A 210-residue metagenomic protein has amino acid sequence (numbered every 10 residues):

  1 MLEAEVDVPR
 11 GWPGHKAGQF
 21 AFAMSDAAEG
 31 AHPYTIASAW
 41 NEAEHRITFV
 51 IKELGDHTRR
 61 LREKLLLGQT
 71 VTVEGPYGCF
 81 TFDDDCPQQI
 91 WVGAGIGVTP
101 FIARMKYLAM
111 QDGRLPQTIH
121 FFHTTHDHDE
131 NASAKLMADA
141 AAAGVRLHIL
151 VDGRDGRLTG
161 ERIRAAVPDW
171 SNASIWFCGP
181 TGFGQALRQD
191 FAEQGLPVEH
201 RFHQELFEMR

Functional and structural regions predicted by a protein language model:
M1-T72, Q89, A109, Q117 (+3 more regions): Ferredoxin-reductase
G18, G97, P180: Short, conserved phosphate/pyrophosphate- and ester-handling motifs at nucleotide-, phospho-/glycolipid
A43, D56-T58, Q117-R210: Reductase modules of NAD(P)H-dependent flavoproteins
R62-E63, D85-C86, A103-M105, A134-K135 (+1 more regions): Short amphipathic alpha-helical segments
G75-D85: A short, basic/flexible loop-to-alpha-helix module at the beginning of a structural domain
Q88-V92, W176: Conserved beta-strand elements of the Class I
V98-D112: Histidine-anchored nucleotide/phosphate-binding helix
